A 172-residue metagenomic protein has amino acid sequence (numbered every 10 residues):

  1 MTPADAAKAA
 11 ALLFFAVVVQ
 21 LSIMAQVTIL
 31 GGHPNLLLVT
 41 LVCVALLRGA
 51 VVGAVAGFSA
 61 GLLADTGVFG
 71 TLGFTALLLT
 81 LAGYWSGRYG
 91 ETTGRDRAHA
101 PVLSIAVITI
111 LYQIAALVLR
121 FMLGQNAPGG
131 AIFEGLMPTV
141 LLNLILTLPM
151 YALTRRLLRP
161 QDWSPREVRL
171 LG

Functional and structural regions predicted by a protein language model:
M1-G172: Terminal, non-globular segments
